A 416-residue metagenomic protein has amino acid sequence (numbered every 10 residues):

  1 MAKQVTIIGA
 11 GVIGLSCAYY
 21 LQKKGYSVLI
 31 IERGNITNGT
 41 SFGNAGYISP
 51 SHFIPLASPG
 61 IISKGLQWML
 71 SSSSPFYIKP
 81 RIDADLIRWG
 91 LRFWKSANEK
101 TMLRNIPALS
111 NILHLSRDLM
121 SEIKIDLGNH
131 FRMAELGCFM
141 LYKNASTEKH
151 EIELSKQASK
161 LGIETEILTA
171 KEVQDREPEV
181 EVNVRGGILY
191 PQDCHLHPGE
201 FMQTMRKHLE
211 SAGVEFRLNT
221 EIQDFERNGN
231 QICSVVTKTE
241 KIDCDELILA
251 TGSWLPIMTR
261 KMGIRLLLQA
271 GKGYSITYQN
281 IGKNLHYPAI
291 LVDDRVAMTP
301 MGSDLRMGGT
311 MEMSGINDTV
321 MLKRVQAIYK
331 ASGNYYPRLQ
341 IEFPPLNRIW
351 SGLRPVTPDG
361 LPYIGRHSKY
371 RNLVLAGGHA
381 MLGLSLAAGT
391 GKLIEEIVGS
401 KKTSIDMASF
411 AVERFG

Functional and structural regions predicted by a protein language model:
A2-G11: Beta1/beta-strand and adjacent pyrophosphate-binding region of the FAD-binding site in flavoprotein oxidoreductases
G14-L15: N-terminal Rossmann-fold NAD(P) dinucleotide-binding loop
K23-F42: Glycine-rich FAD pyrophosphate-binding loop
A45-T169: Dinucleotide-binding Rossmann-like beta1-alpha1 core, especially the glycine-rich loop that anchors the ADP
G46-Y47, H52, L56-S96, I222-R227 (+2 more regions): Active-site substrate-recognition segment that forms the wall of the catalytic cavity or substrate channel
R104-H114, M140-H150, D175, I188-K207 (+2 more regions): Short beta-strand to alpha-helix junction loop
K149-S159, V180-K238, I242-D245: Helical element adjacent to the flavin cofactor pocket in flavoenzyme catalytic cores
G333-N334, R338-G416: C-terminal catalytic lobe of FAD-dependent flavoproteins
